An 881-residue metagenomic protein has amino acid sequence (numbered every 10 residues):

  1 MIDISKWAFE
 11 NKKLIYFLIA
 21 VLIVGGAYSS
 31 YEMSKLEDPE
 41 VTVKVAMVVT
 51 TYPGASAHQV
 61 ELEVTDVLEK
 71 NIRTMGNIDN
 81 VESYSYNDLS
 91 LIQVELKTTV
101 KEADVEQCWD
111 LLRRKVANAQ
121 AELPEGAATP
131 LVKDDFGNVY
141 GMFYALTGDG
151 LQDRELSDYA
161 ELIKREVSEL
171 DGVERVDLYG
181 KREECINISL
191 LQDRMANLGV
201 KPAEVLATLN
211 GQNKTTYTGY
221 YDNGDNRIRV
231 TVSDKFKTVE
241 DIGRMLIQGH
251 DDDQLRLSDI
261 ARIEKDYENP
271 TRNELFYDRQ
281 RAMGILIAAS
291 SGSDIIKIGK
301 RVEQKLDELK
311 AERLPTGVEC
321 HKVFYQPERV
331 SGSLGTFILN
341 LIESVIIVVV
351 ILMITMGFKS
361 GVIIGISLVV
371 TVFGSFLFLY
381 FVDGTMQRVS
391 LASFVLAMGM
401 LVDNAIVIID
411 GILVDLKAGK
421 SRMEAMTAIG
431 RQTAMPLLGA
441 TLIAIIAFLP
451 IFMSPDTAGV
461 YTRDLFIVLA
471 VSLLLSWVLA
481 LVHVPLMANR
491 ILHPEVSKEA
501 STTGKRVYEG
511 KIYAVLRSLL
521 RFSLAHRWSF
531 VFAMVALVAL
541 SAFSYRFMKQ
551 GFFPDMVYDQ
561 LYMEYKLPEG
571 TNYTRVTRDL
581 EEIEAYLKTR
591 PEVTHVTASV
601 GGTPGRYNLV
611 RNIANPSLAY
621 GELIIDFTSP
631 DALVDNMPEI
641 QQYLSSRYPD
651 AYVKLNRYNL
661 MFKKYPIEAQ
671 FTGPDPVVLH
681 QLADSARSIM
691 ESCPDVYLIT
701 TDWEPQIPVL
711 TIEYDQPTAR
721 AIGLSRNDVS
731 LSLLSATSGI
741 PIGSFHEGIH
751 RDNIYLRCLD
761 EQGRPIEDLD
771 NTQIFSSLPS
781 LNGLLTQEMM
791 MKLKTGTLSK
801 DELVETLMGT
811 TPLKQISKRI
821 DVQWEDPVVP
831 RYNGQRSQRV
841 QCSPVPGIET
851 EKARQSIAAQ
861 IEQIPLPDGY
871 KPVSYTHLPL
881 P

Functional and structural regions predicted by a protein language model:
M1-K35, T433, T502-P554, L580: Signature of alpha-helical transmembrane segments and their immediate interfacial
W7, D38, Q120, E166-E343 (+3 more regions): Extracytoplasmic/periplasmic membrane-proximal domains and adjacent transmembrane bundles of envelope biogenesis
K13, V21-A55, A117-P124, Y380 (+3 more regions): Transmembrane helices with small-residue packing motifs
G26-Y31, I346, V350-L413: Hydrophobic transmembrane alpha-helices and their membrane-interface caps in long multi-pass transport proteins
L36-T42, G357-S367, V382-A397, M453-A470 (+1 more regions): Membrane-water interface of transmembrane alpha-helices in multipass transporters/channels
V60-D134, D193-K214, K235, T574-F662 (+5 more regions): Solvent-exposed, membrane-proximal periplasmic/extracellular interface segments of envelope transport and secretion
V323, V330, L334, I409 (+2 more regions): Helix-loop junctions and hydrophobic alpha-helical segments within the transmembrane domains of large membrane
V350-T355, V372-V389, L438-N489: Hydrophobic, glycine/alanine-rich multi-pass transmembrane helices and their short helix-loop junctions in large
